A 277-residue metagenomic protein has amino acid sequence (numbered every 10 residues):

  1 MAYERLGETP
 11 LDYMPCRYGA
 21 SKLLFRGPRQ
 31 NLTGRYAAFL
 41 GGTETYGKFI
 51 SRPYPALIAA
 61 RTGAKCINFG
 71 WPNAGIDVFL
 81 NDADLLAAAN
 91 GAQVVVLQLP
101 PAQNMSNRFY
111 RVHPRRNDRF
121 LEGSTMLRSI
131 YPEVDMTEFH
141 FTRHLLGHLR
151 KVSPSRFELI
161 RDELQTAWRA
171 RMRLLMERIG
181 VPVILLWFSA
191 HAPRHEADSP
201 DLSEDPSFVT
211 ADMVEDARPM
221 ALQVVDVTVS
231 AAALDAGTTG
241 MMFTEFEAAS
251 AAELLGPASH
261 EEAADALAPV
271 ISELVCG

Functional and structural regions predicted by a protein language model:
M1, A37-G41, Q98: Short, hydrophobic/glycine-enriched beta-strand segments
M1-E4, P55-A60, T142-L149: A broad, low-specificity signal for short, low-complexity segments enriched in glycine/proline and polar/charged
M1-Y13: Helix-enriched interaction subdomains in cytosolic or periplasmic regions, typified by TIR/SEFIR signaling/NADase cores
L6, C16, S21, P28 (+5 more regions): Generic signature of intrinsically disordered, low-complexity segments enriched in small/polar residues
P10-P72, V78-N90: Serine-esterase "nucleophile elbow" of acetyl-processing enzymes
I76-D77, R194: Short secondary-structure boundary/hinge segments and terminal tails
A87-G277: Alpha-helical cap/lid subdomain in secreted, periplasmic, or secretory-pathway luminal O-acyl-processing enzymes
